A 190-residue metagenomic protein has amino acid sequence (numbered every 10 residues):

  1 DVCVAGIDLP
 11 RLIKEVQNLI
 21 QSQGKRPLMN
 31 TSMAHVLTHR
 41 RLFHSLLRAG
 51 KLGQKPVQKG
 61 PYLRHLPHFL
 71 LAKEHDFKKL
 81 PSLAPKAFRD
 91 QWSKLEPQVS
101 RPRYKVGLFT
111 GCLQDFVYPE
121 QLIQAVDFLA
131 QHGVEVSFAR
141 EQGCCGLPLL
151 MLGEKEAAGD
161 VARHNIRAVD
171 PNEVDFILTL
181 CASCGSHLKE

Functional and structural regions predicted by a protein language model:
D1-Q142, P148-L188: Iron-sulfur-cluster electron-transfer modules
